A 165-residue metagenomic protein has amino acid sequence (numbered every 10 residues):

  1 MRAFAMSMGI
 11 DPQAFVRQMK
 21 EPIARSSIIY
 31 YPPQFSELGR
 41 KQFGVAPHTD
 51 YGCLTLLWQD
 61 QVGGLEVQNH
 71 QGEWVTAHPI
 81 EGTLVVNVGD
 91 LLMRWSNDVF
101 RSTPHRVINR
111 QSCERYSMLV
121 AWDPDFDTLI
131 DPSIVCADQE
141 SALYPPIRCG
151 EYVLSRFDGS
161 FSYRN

Functional and structural regions predicted by a protein language model:
M1-N165: C-terminal flanking tails of non-heme Fe-dependent oxygenases
